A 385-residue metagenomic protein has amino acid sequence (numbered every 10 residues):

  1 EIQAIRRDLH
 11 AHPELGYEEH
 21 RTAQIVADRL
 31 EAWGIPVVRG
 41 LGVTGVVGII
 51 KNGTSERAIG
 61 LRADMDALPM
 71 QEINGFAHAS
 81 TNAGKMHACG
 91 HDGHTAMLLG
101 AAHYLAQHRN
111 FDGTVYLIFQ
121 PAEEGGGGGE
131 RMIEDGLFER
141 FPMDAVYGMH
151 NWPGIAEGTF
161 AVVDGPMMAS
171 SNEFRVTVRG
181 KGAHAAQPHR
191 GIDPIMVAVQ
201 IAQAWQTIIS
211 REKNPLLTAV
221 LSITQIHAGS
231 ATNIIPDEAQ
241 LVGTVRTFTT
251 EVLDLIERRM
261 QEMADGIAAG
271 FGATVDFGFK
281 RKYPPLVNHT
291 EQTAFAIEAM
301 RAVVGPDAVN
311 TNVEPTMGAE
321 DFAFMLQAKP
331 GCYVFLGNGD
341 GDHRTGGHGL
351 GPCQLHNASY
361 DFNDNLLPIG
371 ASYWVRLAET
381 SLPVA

Functional and structural regions predicted by a protein language model:
E1-H87, A96-L99, H103-F111: Acidic/His- and Gly-rich active-site-bordering loop/insert found across diverse amide/peptide-bond hydrolases
I2-Q3, H20-A27, L98, I195 (+5 more regions): Hydrophobic face of alpha-helices
L9, L30, G48, L61 (+9 more regions): Divalent metal-coordination and catalytic microenvironments
H12, H189-I195, E251-E257: Active-site pocket-shaping loop/turn-to-helix segments
A32, V199-A385: Metal-dependent amide/peptide-bond hydrolase catalytic core, centered on the "pita-bread" metallohydrolase fold
V46, L68-M70, N74-M86, D92-G93 (+3 more regions): Histidine/acidic-residue-rich, glycine-tolerant segments that coordinate divalent metal ions
R62, Q71, F174, V334-N338: Non-cysteine beta-strand/loop elements that form the S-adenosyl-L-methionine
